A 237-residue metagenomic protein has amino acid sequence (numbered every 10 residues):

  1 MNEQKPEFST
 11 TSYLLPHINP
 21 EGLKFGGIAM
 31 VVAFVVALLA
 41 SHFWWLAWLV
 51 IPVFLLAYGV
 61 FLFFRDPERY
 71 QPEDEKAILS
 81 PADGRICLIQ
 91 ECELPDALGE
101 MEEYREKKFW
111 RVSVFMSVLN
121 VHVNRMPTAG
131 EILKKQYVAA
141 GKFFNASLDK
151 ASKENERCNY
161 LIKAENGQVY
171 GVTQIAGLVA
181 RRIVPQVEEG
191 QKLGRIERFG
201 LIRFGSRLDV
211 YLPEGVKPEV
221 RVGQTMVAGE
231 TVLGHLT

Functional and structural regions predicted by a protein language model:
N2-T237: Contiguous, well-folded functional domains in the mature portion of proteins
